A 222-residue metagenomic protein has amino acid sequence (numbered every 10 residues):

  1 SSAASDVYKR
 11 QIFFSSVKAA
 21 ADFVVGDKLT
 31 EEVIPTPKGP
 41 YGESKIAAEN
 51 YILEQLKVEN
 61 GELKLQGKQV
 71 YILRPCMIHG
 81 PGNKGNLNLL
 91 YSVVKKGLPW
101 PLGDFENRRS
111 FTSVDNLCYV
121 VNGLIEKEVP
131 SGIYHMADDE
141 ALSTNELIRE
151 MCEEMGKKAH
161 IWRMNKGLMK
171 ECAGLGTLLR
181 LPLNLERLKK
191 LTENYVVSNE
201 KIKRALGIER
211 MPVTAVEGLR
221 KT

Functional and structural regions predicted by a protein language model:
S1-Y8: Short, small-residue-biased leader/transition segments that mark boundaries at the very start of proteins
Q11-S16, L73-P75: SDR active-site strand-loop-helix element
A19, I78-G80: Conserved sequence/active-site signature of Rossmann-fold short-chain dehydrogenase/reductase
D22-G26, N83-G85: Conserved catalytic-core motifs of eukaryotic protein kinase domains, centered on the activation segment
V25-I78, P99-W100: Catalytic helix-loop patch of NAD(P)-dependent Rossmann-fold dehydrogenases
N83-L89, G103-I125, S131-G132: Substrate-positioning beta->alpha
L89-V114, H160-V196: Alpha-helical membrane-targeting segments
K127-L183, N199, T214, L219-K221: Mid/C-terminal beta-alpha module of Rossmann-like enzyme folds, strongest in SDR-family dehydrogenases/epimerases
